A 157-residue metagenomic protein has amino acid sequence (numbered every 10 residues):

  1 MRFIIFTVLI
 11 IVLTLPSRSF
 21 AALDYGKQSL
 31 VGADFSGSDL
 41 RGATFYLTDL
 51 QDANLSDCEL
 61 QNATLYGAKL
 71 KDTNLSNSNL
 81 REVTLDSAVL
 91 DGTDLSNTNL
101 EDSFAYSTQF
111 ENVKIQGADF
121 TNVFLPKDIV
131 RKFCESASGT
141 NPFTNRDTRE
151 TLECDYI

Functional and structural regions predicted by a protein language model:
M1-I5: Positively charged n-region of N-terminal signal peptides that target proteins for export
F6-I10: Hydrophobic helical h-region of N-terminal Sec-dependent signal peptides in bacterial secretory/periplasmic proteins
I11-I157: Tandem repeat scaffolds
